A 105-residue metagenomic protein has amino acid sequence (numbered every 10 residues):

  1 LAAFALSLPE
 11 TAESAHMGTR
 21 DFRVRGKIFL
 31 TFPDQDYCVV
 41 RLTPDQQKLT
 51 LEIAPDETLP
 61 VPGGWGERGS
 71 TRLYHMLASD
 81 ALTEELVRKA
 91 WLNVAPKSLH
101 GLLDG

Functional and structural regions predicted by a protein language model:
L1-G105: Charge-dense, helix-prone N-terminal extensions
